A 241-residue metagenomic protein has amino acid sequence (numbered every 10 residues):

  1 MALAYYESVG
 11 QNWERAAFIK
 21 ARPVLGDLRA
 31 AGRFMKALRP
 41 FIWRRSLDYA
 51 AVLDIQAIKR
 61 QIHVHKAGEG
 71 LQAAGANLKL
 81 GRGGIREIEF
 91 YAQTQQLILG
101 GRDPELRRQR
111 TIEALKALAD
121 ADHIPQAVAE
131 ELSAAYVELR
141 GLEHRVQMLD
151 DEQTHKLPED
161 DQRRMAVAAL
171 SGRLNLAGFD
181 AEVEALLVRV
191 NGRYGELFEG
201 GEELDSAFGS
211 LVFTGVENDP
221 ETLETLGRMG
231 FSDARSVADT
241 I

Functional and structural regions predicted by a protein language model:
M1-I241: A nucleotide- and high-energy phosphate-metabolite-utilizing enzyme signature
